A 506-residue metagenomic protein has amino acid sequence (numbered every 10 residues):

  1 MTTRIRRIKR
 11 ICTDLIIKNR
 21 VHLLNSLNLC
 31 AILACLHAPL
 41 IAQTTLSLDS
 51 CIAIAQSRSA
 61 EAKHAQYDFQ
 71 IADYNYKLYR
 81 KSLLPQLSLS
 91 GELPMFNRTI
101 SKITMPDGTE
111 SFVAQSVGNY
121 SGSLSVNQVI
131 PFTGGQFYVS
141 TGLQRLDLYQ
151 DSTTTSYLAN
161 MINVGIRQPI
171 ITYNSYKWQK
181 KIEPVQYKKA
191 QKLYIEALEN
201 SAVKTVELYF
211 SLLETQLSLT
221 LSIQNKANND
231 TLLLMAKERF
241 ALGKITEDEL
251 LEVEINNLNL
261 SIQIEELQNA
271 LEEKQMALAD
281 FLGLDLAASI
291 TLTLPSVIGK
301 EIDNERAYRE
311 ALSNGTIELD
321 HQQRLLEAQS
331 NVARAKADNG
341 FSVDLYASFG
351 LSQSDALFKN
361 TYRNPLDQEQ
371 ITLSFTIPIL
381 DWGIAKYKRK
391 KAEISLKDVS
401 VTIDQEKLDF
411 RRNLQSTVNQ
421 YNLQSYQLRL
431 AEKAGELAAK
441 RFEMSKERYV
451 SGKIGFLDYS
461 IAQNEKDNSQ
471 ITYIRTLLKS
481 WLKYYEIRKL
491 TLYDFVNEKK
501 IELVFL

Functional and structural regions predicted by a protein language model:
T3-C35: Short, low-complexity, charge-dense intrinsically disordered segments
H37-P39: N-terminal signal peptide c-region/cleavage motif recognized by signal peptidases
I41, S88, N97, T104-P106 (+2 more regions): Acidic, low-complexity, intrinsically disordered peripheral segments
I52-Q56, G108-E110, L250, L284-S348 (+1 more regions): Amphipathic alpha-helical coiled-coil scaffold segments and their short linker/junction regions
A53, S57-K63, Q70-Q86, S123-T153 (+7 more regions): A glycine-/polar-enriched beta->alpha junction
H64-Y79, A197, S201-S222, L233 (+6 more regions): Amphipathic alpha-helical coiled-coil segments
G91-V164, L292-E301, A333, Y346-I377 (+1 more regions): Small/polar, glycine/serine/threonine/aspartate-rich low-complexity segments that form flexible
K180-E310, Q420, E465-K466, K483: Periplasmic alpha-helical coiled-coil/stalk elements that build and connect Gram-negative outer-membrane
